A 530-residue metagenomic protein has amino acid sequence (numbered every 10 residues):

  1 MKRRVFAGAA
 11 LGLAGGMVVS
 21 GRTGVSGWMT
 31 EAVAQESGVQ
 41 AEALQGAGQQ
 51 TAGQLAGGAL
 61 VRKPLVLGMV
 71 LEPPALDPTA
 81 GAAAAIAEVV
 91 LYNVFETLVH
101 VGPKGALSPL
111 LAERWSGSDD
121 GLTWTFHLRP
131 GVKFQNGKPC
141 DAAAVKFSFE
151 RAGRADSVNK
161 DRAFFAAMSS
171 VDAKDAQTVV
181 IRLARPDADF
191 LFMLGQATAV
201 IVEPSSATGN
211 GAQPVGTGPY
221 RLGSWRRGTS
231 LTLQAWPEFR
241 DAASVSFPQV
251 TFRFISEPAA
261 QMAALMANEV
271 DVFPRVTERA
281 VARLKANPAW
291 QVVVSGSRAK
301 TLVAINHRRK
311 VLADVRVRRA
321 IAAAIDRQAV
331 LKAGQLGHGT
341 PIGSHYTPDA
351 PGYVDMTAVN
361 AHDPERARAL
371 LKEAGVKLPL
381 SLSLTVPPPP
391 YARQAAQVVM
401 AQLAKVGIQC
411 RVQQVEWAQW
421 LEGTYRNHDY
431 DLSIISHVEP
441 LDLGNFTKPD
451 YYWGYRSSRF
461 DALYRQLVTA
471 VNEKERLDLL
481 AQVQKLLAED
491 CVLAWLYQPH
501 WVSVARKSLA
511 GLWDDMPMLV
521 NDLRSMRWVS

Functional and structural regions predicted by a protein language model:
L11-T23, T30, R226, A324-G352 (+2 more regions): Detector for C-terminal structural segments
G68-D119, E150, V215-G216: N-terminal lobe/hinge region of extracytoplasmic solute-binding protein
L71-E88, L111-A112, K138, K160-D161 (+4 more regions): A structural "hinge/loop" feature
G102-A106, D187, F192-V245, Q249 (+4 more regions): Gly/Pro-rich hinge or "lid" segments in bacterial periplasmic/extracellular proteins
E113-V158, V180, A264, V311-A313: Aromatic- and charge-enriched surface segment that lines or borders ligand/interaction sites
H127, R162-P204, S224: Surface-exposed binding/hinge segments that line and control ligand-binding clefts or catalytic entry sites
D141-S148, A176-R182, G218-P219, S246-Q249 (+6 more regions): Alpha-helical secondary-structure segments
E238-R283, M400, Q409-R411: Ligand-site clamp/hinge motif
